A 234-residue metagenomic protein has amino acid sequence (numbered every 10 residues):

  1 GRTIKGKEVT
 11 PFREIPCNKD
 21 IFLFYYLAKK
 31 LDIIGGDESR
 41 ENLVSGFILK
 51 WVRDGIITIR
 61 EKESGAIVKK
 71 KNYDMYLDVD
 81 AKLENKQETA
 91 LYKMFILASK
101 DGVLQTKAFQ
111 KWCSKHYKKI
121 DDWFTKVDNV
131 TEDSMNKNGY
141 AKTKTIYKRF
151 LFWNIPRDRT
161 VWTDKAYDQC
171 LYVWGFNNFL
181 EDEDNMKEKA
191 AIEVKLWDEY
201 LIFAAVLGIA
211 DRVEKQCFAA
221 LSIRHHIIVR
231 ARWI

Functional and structural regions predicted by a protein language model:
G1-I234: Acidic, Ser/Thr/Pro-rich intrinsically disordered cytosolic tails and loops of eukaryotic transmembrane proteins
